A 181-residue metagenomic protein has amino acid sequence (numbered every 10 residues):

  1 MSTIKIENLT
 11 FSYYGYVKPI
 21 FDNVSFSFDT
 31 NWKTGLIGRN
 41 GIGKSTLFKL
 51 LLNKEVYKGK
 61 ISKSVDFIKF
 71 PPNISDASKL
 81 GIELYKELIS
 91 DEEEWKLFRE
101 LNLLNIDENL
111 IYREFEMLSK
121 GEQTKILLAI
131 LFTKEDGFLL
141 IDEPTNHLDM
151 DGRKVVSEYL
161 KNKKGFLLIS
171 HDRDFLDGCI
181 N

Functional and structural regions predicted by a protein language model:
M1-N181: ABC ATP-binding cassette signature C-motif
